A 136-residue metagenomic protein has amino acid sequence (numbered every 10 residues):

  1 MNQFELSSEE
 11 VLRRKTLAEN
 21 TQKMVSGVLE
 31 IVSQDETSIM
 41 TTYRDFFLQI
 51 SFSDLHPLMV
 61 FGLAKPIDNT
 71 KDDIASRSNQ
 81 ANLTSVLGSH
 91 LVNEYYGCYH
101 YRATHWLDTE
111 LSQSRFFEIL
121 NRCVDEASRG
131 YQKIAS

Functional and structural regions predicted by a protein language model:
M1-Q49, T84-N93: Charge-rich, low-complexity N-terminal segments
L6, F61-P66, S112, F116: Short histidine-centered catalytic/ligand-binding loop motif
R13-L17, T70-I74, R115, I119-R122 (+1 more regions): Short amphipathic alpha-helical segments
M24, R77-T84, I119-K133: Conserved short hydrophobic interaction patches
T37-Y43, M59-F61, Y101: Generic recognition of long tandem-repeat/solenoid scaffolds
L48-P66: A short acidic-to-branched-hydrophobic micro-motif
V60-R102: Short, internal acidic amphipathic alpha-helical interface segments that mediate docking to partner proteins
N93-N121, D125, Q132-S136: Well-ordered alpha/beta subsegment
